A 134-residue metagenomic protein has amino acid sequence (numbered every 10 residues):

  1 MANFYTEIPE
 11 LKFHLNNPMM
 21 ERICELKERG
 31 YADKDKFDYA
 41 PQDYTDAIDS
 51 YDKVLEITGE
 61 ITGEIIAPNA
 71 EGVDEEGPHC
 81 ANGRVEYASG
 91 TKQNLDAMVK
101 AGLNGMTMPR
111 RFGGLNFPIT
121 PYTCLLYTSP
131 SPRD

Functional and structural regions predicted by a protein language model:
M1, M19-M20, M98, M106-M108: Detector for methionine-enriched segments
M1-H79: Extended, charge-enriched "interface" segments that sit outside catalytic cores
K53-E56, E60-G102, M108-R110, P121 (+1 more regions): Gly/Pro-rich turn-and-neighbor structural signature
R111-N116: Conserved phosphate/anionic-ligand binding catalytic regions in large, soluble enzymes, centered on
Y127-D134: Conserved small/polar residues in nucleotide/adenosyl-binding loops
